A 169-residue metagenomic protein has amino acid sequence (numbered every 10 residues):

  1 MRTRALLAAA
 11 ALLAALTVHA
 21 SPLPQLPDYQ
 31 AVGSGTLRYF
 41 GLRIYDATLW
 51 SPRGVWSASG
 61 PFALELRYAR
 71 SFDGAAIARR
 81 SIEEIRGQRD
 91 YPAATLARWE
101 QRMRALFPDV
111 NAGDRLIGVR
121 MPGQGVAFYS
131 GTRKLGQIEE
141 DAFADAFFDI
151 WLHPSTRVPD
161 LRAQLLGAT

Functional and structural regions predicted by a protein language model:
M1-L7: Bacterial N-terminal signal peptides that target proteins for export
A8-A14: Hydrophobic helical h-region of N-terminal Sec-dependent signal peptides in bacterial secretory/periplasmic proteins
A15-H19: N-terminal signal peptide c-region/cleavage motif recognized by signal peptidases
A20-T169: Terminal leader/tail segments of proteins
